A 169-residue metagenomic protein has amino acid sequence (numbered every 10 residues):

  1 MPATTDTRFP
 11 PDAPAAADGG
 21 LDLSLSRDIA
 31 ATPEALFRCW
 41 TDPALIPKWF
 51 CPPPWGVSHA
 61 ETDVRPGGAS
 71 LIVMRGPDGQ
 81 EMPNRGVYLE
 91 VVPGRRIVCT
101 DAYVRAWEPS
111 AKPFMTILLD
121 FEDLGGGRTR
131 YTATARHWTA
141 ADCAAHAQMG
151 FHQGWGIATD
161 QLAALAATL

Functional and structural regions predicted by a protein language model:
M1-G56: Hydrophobic ligand-binding cavity/cleft-lining segments
M1-R8, W138-L169: A conserved amphipathic terminal alpha-helix motif
A3, A69-R75, T100-V104, T134-W138: Generic short beta-strand segments
S24-L25, A44-P83: Short beta-edge strand/loop motif at the mouth of beta-sheet-based domains
R27, H59-T62, N84-E90, M115-D123: Hydrophobic/aromatic beta-strand elements that line small-molecule binding cavities or substrate pockets in beta-rich
P33-E34, R65, L89-R96, D120-R130: A short, structured loop/turn motif at beta-sheet edges
L36, I46, S70, Y88 (+4 more regions): Hydrophobic pocket/interface hotspot
T100, W107-G156: Beta-strand/loop substructures that line and gate deep hydrophobic ligand-binding cavities in soluble
